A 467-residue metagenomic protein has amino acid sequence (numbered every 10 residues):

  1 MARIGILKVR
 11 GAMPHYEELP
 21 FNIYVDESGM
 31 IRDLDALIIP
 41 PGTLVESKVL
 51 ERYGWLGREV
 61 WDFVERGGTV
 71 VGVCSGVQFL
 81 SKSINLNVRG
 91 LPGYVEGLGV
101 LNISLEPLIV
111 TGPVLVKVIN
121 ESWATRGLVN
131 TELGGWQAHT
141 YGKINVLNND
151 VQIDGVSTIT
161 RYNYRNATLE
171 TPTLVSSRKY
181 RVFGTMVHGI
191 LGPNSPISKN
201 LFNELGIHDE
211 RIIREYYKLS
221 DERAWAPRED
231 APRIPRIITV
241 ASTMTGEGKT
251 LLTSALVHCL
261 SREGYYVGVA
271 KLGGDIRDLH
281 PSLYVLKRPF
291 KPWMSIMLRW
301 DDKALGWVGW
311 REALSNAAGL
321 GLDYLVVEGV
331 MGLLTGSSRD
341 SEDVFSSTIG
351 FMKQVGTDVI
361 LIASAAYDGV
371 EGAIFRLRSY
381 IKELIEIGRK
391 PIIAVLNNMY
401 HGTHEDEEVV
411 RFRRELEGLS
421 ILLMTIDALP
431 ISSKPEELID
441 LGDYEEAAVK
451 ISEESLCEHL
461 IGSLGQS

Functional and structural regions predicted by a protein language model:
M1-E65, S75, N85, E106 (+4 more regions): N-terminal beta1-alpha1 cap of cysteine-dependent amidohydrolase-like domains
I4-K8, G134-H139, V182-V187: Active-site-proximal beta-strand elements of phosphoester/diester hydrolases
T69-G76, L80, E328: Ordered, amphipathic secondary-structure segments that act as subunit-interaction surfaces in large macromolecular
S75, S81-G93, G336: Glycine/small-residue-rich loop that forms an oxyanion/phosphate-binding "nest" at active or ligand-binding sites
V88-V175: Pocket-forming structural segment of enzyme catalytic cores
R161-G206: A glycine-centered loop/beta-turn motif at secondary-structure junctions
L322-D340: Switch II (G3) loop of P-loop NTPases
